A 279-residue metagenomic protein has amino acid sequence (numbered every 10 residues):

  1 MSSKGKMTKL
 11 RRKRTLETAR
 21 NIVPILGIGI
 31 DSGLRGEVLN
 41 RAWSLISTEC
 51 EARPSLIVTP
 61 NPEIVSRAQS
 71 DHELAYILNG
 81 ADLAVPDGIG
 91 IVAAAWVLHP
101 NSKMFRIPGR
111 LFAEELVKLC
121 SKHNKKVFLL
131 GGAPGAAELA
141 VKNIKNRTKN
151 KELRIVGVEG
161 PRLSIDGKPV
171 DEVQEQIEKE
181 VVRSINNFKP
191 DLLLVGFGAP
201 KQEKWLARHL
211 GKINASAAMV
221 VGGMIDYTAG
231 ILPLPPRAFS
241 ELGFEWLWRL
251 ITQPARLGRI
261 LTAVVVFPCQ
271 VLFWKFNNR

Functional and structural regions predicted by a protein language model:
T8-A113: N-terminal nucleotide/polyanion-binding subdomain common to many enzyme families
R14, P134-K149, L261-T262, Q270-R279: Non-catalytic interface/targeting segments
I57-T59, V85, F128, L192-G196: Structural motif
N61-I64, F197-Q202, M224-I225: Short glycine-rich anion-binding loops that position phosphate/pyrophosphate groups of nucleotides and phosphorylated
H72, Y76-G80, E203-G223: A short, gly/pro- and small-residue-rich
V92-A93, L234-R279: A transmembrane-helix-recognition feature enriched in membrane-embedded lipid enzymes and envelope glyco-/phospholipid
V117-K126, G131-L192, E203-K204, R208 (+1 more regions): Conserved nucleotide-cofactor-binding alpha/beta core module
E159-G167, N214-Q253: Short, flexible loop segments at boundaries between secondary-structure elements
